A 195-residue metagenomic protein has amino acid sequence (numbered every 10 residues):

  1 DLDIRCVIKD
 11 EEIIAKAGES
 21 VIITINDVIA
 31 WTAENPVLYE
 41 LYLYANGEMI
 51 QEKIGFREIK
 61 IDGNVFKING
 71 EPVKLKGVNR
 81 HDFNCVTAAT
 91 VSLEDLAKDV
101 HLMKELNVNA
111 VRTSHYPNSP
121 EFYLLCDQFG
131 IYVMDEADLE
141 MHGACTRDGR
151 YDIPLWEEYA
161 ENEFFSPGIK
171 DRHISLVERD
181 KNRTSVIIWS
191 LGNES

Functional and structural regions predicted by a protein language model:
D1-P120, L125-V133, R172, I187-I188: Secreted/periplasmic carbohydrate-active enzymes, especially glycoside hydrolases
A110-S195: Substrate-binding/catalytic cleft of secreted carbohydrate-active enzymes, primarily glycoside hydrolases
